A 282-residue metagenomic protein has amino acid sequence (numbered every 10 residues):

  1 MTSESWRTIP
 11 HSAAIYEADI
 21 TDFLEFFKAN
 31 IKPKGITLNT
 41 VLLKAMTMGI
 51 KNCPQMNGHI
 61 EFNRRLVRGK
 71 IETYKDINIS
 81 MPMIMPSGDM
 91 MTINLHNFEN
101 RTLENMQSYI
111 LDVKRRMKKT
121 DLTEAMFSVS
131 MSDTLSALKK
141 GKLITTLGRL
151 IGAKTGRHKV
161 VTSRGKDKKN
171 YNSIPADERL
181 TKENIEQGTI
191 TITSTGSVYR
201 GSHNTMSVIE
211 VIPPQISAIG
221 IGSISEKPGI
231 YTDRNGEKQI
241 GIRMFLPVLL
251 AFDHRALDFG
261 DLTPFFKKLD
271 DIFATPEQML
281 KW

Functional and structural regions predicted by a protein language model:
M1-W282: C-terminal catalytic/motor cores of large multi-domain enzyme assemblies
